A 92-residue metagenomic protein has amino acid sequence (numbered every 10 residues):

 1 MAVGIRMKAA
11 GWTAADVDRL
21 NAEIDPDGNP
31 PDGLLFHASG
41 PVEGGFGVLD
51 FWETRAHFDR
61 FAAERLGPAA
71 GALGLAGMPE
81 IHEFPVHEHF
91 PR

Functional and structural regions predicted by a protein language model:
M1-L49, E53-E64, L75-R92: Short S/T/G/P-rich N-terminal loop/turn motif that feeds into the first structured element of a domain
A72: Short catalytic/binding micro-motifs of nucleotide second-messenger systems
